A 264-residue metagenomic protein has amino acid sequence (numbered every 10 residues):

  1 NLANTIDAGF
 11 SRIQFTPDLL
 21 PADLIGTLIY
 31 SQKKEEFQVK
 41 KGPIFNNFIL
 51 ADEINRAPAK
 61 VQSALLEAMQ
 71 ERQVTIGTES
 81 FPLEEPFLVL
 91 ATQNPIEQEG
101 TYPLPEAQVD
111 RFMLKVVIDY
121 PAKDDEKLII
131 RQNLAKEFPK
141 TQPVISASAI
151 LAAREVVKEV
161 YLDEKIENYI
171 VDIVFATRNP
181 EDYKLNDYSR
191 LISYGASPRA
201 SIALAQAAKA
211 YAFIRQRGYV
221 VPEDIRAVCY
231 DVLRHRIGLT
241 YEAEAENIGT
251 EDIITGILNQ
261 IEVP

Functional and structural regions predicted by a protein language model:
N1-T16: Walker A/P-loop
T5-A8, Y30, I54, E71 (+6 more regions): Conserved amphipathic alpha-helical interaction elements at protein-protein interfaces in regulatory, energy-coupling
L24, L65, F112, I170 (+2 more regions): Residue-level signature of catalytic and energy-coupling elements of molecular machines, predominantly ATP/GTP-dependent
Y30-L50: Conserved alpha-helical scaffold flanking the Walker A/P-loop in AAA+ ATPase domains
S31-E35, A57, V61, M69-V160 (+1 more regions): Canonical AAA+ ATPase core
D52-E53, A64: Walker B catalytic acidic pair
K115-D187, I214-G218, P222, A243-A245 (+1 more regions): Conserved C-terminal "switch" segment of AAA+ ATPases
E181-P264: C-terminal engagement/docking regions of AAA+ P-loop ATPases
